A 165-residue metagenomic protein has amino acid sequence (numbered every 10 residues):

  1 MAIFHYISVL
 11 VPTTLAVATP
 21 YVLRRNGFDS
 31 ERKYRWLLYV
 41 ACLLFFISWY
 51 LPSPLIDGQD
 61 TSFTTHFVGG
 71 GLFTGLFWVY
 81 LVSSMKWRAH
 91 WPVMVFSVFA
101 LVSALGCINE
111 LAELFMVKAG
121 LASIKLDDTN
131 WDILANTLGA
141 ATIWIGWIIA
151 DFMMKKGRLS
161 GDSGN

Functional and structural regions predicted by a protein language model:
M1-K125, L138-N165: Bulky hydrophobic segments
K125-L134: Short aromatic-rich membrane-water interface segments that cap or initiate transmembrane helices in multi-pass membrane
